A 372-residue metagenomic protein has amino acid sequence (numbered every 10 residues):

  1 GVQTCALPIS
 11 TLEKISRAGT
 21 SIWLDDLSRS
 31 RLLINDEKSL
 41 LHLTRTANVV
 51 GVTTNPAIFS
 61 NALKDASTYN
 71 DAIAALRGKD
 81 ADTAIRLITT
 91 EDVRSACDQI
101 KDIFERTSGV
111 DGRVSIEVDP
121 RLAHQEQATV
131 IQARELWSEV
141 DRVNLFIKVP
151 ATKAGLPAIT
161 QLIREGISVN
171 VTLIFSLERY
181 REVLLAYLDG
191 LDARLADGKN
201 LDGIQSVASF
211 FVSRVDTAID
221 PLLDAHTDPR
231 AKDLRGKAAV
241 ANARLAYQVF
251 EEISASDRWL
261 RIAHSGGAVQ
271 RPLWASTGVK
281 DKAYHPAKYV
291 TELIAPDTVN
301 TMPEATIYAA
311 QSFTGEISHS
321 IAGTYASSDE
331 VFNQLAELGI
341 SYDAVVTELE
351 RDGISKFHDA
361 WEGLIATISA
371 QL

Functional and structural regions predicted by a protein language model:
G1-L7: Short, small-residue-biased leader/transition segments that mark boundaries at the very start of proteins
T20-D26, V50-T54, G112-V118, L145-V149 (+4 more regions): Hydrophobic faces of well-ordered beta-strands that scaffold small-molecule active sites in alpha/beta enzyme cores
S21-W23, N35-D71: An N-terminal structural lobe/cap that precedes and organizes the functional/catalytic core across diverse proteins
L33-I34, Q125-V130, V149-I163, S176-L188: Active-site-adjacent beta->alpha loops and helix N-cap segments on the catalytic face of soluble alpha/beta enzymes
N48-V49, D141, A158-V169: Glycine-enriched alpha-helix->loop->beta-strand junction motifs that scaffold or abut catalytic
T54, I58-A158: Active-site beta->alpha loop and helix N-cap motifs at the rims of alpha/beta catalytic domains
I167-A305: Catalytic alpha/beta core domains of metabolic enzymes, predominantly
G266-L372: Flexible, acidic glycine-rich loops studded with aromatic residues
